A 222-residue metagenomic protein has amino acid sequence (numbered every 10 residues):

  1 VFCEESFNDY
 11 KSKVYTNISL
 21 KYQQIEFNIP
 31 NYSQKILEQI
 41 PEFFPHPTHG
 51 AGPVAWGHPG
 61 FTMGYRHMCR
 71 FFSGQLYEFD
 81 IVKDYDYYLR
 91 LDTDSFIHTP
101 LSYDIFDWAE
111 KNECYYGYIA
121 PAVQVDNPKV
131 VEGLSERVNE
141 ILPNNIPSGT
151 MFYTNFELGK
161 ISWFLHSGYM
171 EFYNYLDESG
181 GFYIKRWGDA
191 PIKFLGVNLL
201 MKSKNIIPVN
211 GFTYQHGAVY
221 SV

Functional and structural regions predicted by a protein language model:
V1-F2, S19-N31, Y118-A122, V209-F212: A generic structural motif
V1-S12: General structural concept
Y10-Y85: Active-site-proximal specificity loops/subdomain of glycosyltransferases
I81, S95-V222: Catalytic core and acceptor-binding pocket of nucleotide-sugar-dependent glycosyltransferases
D86, D94: Conserved acidic residues
